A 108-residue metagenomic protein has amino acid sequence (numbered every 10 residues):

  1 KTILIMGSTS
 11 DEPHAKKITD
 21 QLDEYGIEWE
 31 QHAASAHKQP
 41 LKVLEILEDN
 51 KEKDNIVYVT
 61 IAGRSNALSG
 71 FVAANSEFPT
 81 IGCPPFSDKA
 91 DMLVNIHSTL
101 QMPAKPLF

Functional and structural regions predicted by a protein language model:
K1-A36: Glycine-rich phosphate/diphosphate-binding loop of Rossmann-like nucleotide-binding domains
K1-L4, E30, I56-Y58, F78-G82 (+1 more regions): Structural motif
D11-K16, P40-L41, A62-F71, K89-L93: Short glycine/serine/threonine-rich phosphate/pyrophosphate-binding segments that cradle anionic phosphate groups
K16, V72, L100, A104: Solvent-exposed, flexible loop/coil residues
Q21, N75-G82, T99-M102: A glycine- and small-aliphatic-rich helix-loop capping segment at beta-alpha/alpha-beta transitions that lines
I27-E52: N-terminal beta-loop-helix "entrance" segment that forms/cooperates in small-molecule cofactor or anionic ligand
I46-P85: Glycine-rich phosphate-binding loop
D88-F108: Short, glycine-/small-residue-rich phosphate/pyrophosphate-handling segment
